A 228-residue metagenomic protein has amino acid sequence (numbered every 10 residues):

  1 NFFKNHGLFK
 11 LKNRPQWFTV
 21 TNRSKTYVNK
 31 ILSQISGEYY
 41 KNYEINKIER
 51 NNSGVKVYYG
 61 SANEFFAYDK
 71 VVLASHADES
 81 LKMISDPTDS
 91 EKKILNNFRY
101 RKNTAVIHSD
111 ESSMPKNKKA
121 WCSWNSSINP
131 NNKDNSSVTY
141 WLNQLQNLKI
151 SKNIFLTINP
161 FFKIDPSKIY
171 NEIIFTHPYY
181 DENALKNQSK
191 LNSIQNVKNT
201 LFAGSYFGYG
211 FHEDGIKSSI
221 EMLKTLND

Functional and structural regions predicted by a protein language model:
N1-I48: Active-site/ligand-binding neighborhood in enzyme catalytic cores
W17-S24, E64, L73, G208-G215: Aromatic-acidic/polar surface patches that form glycan- and anion
Q34, D86, T225: Active-site catalytic microenvironments for nucleophilic, acid-base chemistry
I35-S36, Y68-D69, V197: Short, well-ordered alpha-helix to beta-strand connector turns
Y39-K41, L73, F202: A structural signal for the hydrophobic beta-strands that form the central parallel beta-sheet of Rossmann-like
N42-E44, G60, A203: Conserved beta-strand termini and adjacent loop/short-helix elements that scaffold enzyme active sites in alpha/beta
N46-P178: Mid-domain catalytic core of redox enzymes that form a hydrophobic substrate pocket/lid adjacent to a catalytic redox
I164-D228: C-terminal catalytic lobe of FAD-dependent flavoproteins
